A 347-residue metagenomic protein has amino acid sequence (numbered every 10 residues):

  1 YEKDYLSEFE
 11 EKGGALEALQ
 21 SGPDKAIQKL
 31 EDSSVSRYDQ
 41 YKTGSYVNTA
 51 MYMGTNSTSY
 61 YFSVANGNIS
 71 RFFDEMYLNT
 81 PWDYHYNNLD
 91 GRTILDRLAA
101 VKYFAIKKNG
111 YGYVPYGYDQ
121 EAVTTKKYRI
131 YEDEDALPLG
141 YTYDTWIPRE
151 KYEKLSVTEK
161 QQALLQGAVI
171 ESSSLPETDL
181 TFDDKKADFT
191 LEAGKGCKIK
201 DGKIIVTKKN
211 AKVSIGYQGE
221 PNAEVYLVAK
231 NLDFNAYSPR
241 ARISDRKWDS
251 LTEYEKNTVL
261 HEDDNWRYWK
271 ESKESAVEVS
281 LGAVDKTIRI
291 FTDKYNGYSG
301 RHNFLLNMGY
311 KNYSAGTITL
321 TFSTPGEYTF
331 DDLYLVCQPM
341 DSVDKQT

Functional and structural regions predicted by a protein language model:
Y1-T347: Soluble catalytic regions of membrane-associated enzymes that act on cell-envelope and secretory-pathway components
